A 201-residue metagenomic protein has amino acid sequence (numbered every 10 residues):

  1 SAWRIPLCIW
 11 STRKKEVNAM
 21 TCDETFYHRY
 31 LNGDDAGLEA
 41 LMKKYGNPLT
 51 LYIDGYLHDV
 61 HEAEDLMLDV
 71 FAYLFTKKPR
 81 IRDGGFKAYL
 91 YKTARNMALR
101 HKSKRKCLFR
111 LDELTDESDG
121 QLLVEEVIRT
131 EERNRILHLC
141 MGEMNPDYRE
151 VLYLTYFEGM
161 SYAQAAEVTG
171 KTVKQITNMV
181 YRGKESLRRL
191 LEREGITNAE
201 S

Functional and structural regions predicted by a protein language model:
S1-P48, G55, G142, R189 (+2 more regions): N-terminal module of bacterial RNA polymerase sigma factors
L31-A40, T50-D69, G84, V168 (+2 more regions): Short, charged helix-capping/linker segments at alpha-helix termini
G46, T50, F71, N145 (+2 more regions): C-terminal flanking helix
D65-A72, T76, G84-N96: Structural recognition of an alpha-helix C-terminal capping motif at a helix-to-coil junction
K92-D112, T130: Arg/Lys-rich amphipathic alpha helix in sigma70-family domain 2
L99, A163-R193: DNA-recognition helix of helix-turn-helix
T115-G142: Acidic, proline/glycine-rich intrinsically disordered inter-domain spacer in sigma factors
V151-T155: A short pre-motif secondary-structure segment
